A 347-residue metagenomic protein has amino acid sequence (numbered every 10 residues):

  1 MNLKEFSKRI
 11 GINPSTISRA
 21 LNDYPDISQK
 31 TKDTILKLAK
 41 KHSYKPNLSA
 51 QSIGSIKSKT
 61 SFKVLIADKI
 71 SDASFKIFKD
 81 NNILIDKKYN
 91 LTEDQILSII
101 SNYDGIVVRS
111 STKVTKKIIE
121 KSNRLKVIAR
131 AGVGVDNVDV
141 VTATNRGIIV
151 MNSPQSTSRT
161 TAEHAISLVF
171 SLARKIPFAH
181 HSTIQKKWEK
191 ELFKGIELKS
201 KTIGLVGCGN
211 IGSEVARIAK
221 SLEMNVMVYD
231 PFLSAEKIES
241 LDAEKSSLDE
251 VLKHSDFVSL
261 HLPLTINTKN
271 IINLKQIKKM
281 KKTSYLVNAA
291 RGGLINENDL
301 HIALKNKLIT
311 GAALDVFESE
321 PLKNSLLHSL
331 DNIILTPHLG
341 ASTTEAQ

Functional and structural regions predicted by a protein language model:
M1-G54: N-terminal helix-turn-helix DNA-binding module of bacterial transcription factors
N22, A50, S111, V133 (+4 more regions): Short glycine-/small-residue-rich Rossmann-like dinucleotide-binding loops
K59-M151, N273: An N-terminal-biased, well-structured beta-alpha scaffold segment characteristic of Rossmann-like dinucleotide-binding
T92-I96, K113-K117, S247-E250, I272-K275 (+2 more regions): Short acidic active-site motifs
Y103, S122, H254-S255, T283: An anion/phosphate-binding loop that grips the pyrophosphate of nucleotide cofactors and donors
R146, P154-T202, R217: Phosphate-binding beta-alpha-beta segment of Rossmann-like dinucleotide-binding domains, i.e., the NAD(P)
R146, V150-M151, T283-Q347: Rossmann-like dinucleotide-binding domain for NAD(H)/NADP(H)
E191-K282: Rossmann-like dinucleotide/phosphate-binding beta-alpha-beta segment
